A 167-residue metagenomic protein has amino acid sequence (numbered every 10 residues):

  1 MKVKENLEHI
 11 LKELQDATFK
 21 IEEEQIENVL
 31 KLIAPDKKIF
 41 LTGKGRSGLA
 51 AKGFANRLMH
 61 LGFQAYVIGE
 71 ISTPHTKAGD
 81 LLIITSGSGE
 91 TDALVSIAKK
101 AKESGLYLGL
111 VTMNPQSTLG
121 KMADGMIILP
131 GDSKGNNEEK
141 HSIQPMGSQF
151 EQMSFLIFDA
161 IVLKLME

Functional and structural regions predicted by a protein language model:
M1-F19: Generic N-terminal amphipathic, Lys/Arg-enriched alpha-helix
V3, E22-Q25, K102: Residue-level recognition of alpha-helical structural elements
E13-I21, L61, L129, A160 (+1 more regions): Change "in soluble alpha/beta enzymes" to "in soluble alpha/beta proteins
T18-E23, K44, G48: Short, N-terminal intrinsically disordered low-complexity segments that are rich in Pro/Gly and polar/charged residues
F19-P35: A short, well-structured juxtamembrane/interface segment
F40-K44, L49-L156, V162-L163: Glycine-rich phosphate-binding loops that contact phosphosugars or nucleotide phosphates
